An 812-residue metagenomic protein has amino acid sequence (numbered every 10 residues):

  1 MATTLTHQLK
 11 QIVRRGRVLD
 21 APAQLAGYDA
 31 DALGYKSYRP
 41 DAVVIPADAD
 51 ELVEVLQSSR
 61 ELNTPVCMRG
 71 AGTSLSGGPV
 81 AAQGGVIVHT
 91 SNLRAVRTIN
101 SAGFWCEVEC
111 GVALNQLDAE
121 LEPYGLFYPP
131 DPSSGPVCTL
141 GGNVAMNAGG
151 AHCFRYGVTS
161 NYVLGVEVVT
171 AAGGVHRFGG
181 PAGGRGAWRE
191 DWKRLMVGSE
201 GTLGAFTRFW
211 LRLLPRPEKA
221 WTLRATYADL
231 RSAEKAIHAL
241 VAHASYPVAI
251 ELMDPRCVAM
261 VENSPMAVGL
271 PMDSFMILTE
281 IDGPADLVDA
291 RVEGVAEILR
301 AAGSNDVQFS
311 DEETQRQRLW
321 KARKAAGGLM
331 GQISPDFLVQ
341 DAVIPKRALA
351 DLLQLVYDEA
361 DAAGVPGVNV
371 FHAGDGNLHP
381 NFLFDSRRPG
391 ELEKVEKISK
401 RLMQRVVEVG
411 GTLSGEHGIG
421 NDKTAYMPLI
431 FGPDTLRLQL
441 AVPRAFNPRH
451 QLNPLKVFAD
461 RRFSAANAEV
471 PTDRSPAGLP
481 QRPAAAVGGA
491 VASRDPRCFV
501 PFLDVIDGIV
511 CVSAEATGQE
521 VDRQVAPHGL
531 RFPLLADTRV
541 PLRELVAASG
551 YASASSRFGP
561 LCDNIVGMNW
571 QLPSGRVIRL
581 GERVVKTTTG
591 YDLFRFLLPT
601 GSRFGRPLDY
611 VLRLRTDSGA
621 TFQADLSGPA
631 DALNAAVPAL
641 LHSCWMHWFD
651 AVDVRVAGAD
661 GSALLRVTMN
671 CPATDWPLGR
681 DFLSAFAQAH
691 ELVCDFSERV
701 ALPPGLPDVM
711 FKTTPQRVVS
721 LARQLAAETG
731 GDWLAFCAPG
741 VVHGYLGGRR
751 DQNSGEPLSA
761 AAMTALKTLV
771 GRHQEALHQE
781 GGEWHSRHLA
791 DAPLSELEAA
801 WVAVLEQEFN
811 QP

Functional and structural regions predicted by a protein language model:
T4-H7, V13-R15, A30-G34, Y38-A42 (+12 more regions): Conserved glycine-rich FAD pyrophosphate-binding loop
A30-L126, N143-G149, V491-L503, D507-G508 (+1 more regions): Long, structured ligand/cofactor-binding scaffold of large enzymes
A42-A47, R212, T222-T226, T279-I281 (+2 more regions): Short, well-ordered beta-strand elements within core beta-sheets of diverse protein domains
A95-E251, L452, F458, S464-R482 (+4 more regions): FAD-binding subdomain of flavoenzyme oxidoreductases
S101-A102, T170-A172, S386, V505-I506 (+3 more regions): Short acidic-glycine loop/turn motifs at beta-strand connectors
T226-R231, G283-D286, A342-D351, D625-A635 (+2 more regions): Short, surface-exposed ligand-recognition loops at beta-strand->loop->(often short) alpha-helix junctions that present
D229-E251, D289-Q308, N634-D650, P677-C694: Acidic-enriched catalytic cores of C-N bond-cleaving enzymes acting on peptides and small amides
